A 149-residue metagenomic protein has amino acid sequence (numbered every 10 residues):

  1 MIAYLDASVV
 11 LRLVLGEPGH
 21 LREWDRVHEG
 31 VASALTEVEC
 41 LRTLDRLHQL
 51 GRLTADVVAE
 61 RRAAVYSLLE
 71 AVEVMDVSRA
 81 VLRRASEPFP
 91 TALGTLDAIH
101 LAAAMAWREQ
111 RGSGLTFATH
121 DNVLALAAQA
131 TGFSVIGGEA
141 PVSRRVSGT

Functional and structural regions predicted by a protein language model:
M1-E37, L47-E60, E139, S143-G148: Short, well-structured N-terminal submotif of metal-dependent ribonuclease cores
I2, S33, A106-T149: Acidic, PIN/NYN-like endoribonuclease modules and their adjacent C-terminal/linker elements
V9, L15, R42, H100-A103 (+1 more regions): Hydrophobic side chains within alpha-helical segments
R42-Q49, M105-A106: Short glycine/serine- and small hydrophobic-enriched flexible loop segments
D45, A55-V57, A63-S67, A71-M75 (+3 more regions): Anionic, Ser/Thr-rich low-complexity intrinsically disordered regions
V72-V123, F133: Active-site neighborhoods of divalent-metal-dependent phosphate/nucleic-acid chemistry enzymes
